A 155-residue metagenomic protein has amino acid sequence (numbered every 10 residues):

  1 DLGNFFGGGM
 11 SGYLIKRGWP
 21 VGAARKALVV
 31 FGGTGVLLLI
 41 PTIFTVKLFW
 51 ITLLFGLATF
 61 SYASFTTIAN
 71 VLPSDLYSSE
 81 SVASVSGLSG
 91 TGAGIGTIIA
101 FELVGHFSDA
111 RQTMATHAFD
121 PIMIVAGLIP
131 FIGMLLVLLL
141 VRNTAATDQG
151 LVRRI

Functional and structural regions predicted by a protein language model:
N4-G9, S74-Q112: A late C-terminal transmembrane helix in Major Facilitator Superfamily
G22-A27, H106-I129: A membrane-interface helix-boundary motif in multi-pass transporters
G22-A69: C-terminal transmembrane helical hairpin of 12-TM major facilitator-type secondary transporters
K26, L48-F49, E80-A83, D120: Residues that define the loop-to-transmembrane-helix transition and helix capping in multi-pass membrane transporters
L37-T45, I124-I155: Multi-pass alpha-helical transporter architecture, strongest for 12-TM Major Facilitator/SLC carriers used
L54-F55, V85, S89, I122: Hydrophobic positions within alpha-helical transmembrane segments of Major Facilitator Superfamily-type secondary
